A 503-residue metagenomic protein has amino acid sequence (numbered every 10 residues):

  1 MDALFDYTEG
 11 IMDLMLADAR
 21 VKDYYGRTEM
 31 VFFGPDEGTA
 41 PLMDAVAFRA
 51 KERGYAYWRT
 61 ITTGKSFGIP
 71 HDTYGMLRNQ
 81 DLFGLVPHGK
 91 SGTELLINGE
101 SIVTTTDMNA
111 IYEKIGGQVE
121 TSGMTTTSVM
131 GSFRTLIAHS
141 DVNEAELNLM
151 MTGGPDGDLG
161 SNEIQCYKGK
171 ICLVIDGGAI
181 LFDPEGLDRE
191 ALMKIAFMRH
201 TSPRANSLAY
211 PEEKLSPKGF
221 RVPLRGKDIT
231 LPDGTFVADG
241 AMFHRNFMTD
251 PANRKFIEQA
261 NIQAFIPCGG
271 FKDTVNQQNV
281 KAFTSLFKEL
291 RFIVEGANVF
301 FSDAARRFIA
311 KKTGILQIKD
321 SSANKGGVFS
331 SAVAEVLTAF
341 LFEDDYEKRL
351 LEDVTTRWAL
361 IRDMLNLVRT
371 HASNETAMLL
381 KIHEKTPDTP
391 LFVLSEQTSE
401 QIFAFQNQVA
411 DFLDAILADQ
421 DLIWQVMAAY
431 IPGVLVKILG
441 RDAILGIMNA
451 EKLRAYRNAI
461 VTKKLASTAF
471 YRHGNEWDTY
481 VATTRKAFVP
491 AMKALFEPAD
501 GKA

Functional and structural regions predicted by a protein language model:
M1, P267-F271, Q277-G501: Adenosine-phosphate binding glycine-rich loop
M1-T125, R472, V481, R485-V489 (+1 more regions): N-terminal ligand-binding/catalytic initiation module
D2-D6, G10, E37, P41 (+9 more regions): Conserved active-site and cofactor/substrate-binding residues in soluble primary-metabolism enzymes
A3, P41-F48, D72-L82, G160-Q165 (+5 more regions): Short acidic, glycine/serine/threonine-rich loops at helix termini
F33, W58-T62, M151, L173-D176 (+3 more regions): General beta-strand structural signal in soluble alpha/beta enzymes
G38, G92, G117, R134-L136 (+6 more regions): Short, glycine-/Ser/Thr-/acidic-enriched flexible segments
I69-H71, G75-R78, F83-H88, T93-L95 (+3 more regions): Accessory "access/gating" subregions that flank catalytic or transport cores
N109-N246: Glycine-rich phosphate/diphosphate-binding loop of Rossmann-like nucleotide-binding domains
